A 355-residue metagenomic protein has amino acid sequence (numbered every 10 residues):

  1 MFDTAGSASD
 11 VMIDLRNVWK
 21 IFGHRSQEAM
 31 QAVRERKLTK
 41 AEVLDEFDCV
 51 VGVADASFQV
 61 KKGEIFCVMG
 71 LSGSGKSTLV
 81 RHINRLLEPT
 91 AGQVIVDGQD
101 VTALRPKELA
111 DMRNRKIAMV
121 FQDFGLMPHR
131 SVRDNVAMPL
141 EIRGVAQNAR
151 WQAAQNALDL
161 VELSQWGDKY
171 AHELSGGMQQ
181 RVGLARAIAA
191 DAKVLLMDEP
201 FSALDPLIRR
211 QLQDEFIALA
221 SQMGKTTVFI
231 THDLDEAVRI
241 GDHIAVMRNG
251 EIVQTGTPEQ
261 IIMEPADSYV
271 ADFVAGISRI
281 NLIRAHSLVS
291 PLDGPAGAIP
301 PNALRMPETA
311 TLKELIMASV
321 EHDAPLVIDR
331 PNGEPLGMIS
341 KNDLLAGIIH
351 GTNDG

Functional and structural regions predicted by a protein language model:
T4, G92-D100: Conserved ABC transporter NBD signature motif
A32-E42, Q99-D100, E141-G144, N148-Q165: Conserved ABC ATPase "signature" region
Y170-L174, M178: Conserved ABC ATPase signature
A189-K193: A short, proline-enriched helix->beta-strand linker immediately N-terminal to the Walker B motif in ABC-type P-loop
T255-G256, E264, M338: ABC ATPase "signature
I299-P331, G337-G355: The conserved cystathionine-beta-synthase
